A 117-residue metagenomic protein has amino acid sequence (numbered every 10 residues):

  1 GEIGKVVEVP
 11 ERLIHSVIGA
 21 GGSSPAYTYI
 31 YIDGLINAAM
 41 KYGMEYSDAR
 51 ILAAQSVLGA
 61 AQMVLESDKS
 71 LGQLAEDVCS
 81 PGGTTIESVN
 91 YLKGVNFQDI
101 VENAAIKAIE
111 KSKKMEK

Functional and structural regions predicted by a protein language model:
G1-S16, Y29-S67, K111, M115: Internal alpha-helical scaffold of NAD(P)-dependent oxidoreductase catalytic cores
L13-G19, L71-E76: Short pre-catalytic strand/loop immediately N-terminal to key active-site residues, enriched for Gly-Thr
S24: Aromatic-residue-lined binding/catalytic grooves and analogous aromatic/hydrophobic interfacial grooves in multimeric
L52-K117: NAD(P)-dependent Rossmann-like dehydrogenase/reductase catalytic/cofactor-binding core
